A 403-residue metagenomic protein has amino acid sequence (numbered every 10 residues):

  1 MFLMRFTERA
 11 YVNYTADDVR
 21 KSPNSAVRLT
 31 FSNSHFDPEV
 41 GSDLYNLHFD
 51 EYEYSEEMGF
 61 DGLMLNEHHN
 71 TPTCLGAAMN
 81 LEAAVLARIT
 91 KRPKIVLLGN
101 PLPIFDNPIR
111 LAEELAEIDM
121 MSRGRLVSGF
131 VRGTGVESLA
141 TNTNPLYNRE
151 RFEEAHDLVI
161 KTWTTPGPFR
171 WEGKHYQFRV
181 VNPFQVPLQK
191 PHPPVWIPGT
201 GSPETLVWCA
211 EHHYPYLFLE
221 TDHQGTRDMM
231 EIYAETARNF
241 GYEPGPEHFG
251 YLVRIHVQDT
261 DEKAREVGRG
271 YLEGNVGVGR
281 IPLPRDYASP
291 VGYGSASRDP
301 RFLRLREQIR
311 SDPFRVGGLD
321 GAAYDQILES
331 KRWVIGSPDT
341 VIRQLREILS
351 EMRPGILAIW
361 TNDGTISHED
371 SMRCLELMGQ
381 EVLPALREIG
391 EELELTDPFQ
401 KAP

Functional and structural regions predicted by a protein language model:
M1-M4, F60-G62, T90-I95, M121-V127 (+6 more regions): Short, well-ordered coil/turn segments that N-cap beta-strands
M1-T90, P193, T396-P403: N-terminal beta1-alpha1-beta2 module of alpha/beta enzyme domains
T7-F36, R149-F184, G225-P354, R387-P403: An alpha-helical appendage that flanks or caps ligand/catalytic pockets
F31-N46, G99-I109, P191-T200, I255-Q258 (+1 more regions): Active-site mouth loops of central-metabolism enzymes
S55, E67, L86, I118 (+7 more regions): Conserved, mostly hydrophobic/aromatic
E56-E57, A83-R92, L115, D119-L126 (+3 more regions): Acidic (Asp/Glu)-rich catalytic clusters
G62-V85, P101-L102, E220-T221, I359-S371: Glycine-rich, proline-tolerant flexible connector loops at the mouths of alpha/beta enzymes
G76-L97, M378-R387: Alpha-helix-loop-beta-strand connector modules within alpha/beta enzyme cores
